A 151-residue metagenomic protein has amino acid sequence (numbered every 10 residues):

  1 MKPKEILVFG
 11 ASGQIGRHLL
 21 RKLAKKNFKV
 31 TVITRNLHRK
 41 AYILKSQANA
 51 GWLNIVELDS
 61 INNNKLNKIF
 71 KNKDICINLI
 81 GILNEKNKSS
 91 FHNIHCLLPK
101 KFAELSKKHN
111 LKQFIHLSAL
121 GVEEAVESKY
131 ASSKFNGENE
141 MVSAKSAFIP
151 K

Functional and structural regions predicted by a protein language model:
K2, K29-T31, I82-L83, K88-K151: Conserved Rossmann-fold NAD(P)-dependent oxidoreductase catalytic core, especially the SDR/UDP-sugar
K2-K29: N-terminal Rossmann NAD(P)H-binding glycine-rich loop of SDR-like oxidoreductase domains
E5, D74-I75, Q113: Structural motif
G10, T34, S118: Short beta-strand/turn micro-motifs composed of small residues that flank or help shape donor/cofactor-binding pockets
A11, V32, E57-L58: Small/polar loops that bind or transfer phosphate-bearing groups
H38-I43, Q47-K108, L120-A125: NAD(P)H-binding glycine-rich loop region in Rossmannoid oxidoreductase-like domains and their noncatalytic homologs
